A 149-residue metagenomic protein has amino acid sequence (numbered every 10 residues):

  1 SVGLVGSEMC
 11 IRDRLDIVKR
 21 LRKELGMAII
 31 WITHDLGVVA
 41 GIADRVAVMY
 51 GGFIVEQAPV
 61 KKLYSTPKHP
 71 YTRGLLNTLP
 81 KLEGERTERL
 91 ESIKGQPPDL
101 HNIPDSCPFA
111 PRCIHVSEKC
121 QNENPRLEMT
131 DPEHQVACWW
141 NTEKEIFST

Functional and structural regions predicted by a protein language model:
S1-G6, I11: Single conserved hydrophobic/aromatic residue that forms the stacking wall/gate of nucleotide- or nucleobase-binding
V5, V39, P97: Gly/Ser/Thr-rich beta-alpha loop segments that engage phosphate groups in nucleotides
R12-E88: P-loop NTP-binding/switch modules centered on Walker-like glycine-rich loops
V60-T149: Charged, flexible cofactor/metal-binding loops and thiol motifs
